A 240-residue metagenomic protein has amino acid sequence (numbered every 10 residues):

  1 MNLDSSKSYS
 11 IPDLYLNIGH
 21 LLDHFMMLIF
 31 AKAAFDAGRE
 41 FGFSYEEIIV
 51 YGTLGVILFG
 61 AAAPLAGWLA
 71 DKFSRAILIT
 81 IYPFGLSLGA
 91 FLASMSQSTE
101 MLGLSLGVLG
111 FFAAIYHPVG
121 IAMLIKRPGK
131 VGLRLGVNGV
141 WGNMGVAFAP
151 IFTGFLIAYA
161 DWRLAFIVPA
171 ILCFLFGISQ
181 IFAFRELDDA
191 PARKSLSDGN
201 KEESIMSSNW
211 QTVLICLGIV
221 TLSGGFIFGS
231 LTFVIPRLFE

Functional and structural regions predicted by a protein language model:
L28, V56-P64, V146-A147: Residue-level signature of mid-helix packing/kink "hotspots" within the transmembrane helices of 12-pass Major
F30-A31, T212-E240: Extracytoplasmic gate region of multi-pass secondary transporters
A34, I121, G145-I157, A165 (+1 more regions): Small-residue (Gly/Pro/Ala) motifs that create kinks and tight helix-helix packing interfaces
G42, S74, M95-E100, G129: Helix-breaking motifs and short loop linkers at transmembrane-helix boundaries and internal kinks in secondary membrane
A61-Q97: Conserved MFS/SLC helix-loop-helix module at the cytosolic interface between two early adjacent transmembrane helices
G89, E100-V108: Paired small-residue
S105-G142: Cytoplasmic helix-loop-helix junction between adjacent transmembrane helices in 12-TM secondary transporters
A170-S195: C-terminal membrane-cytosol helix-exit motif in multi-pass small-molecule transporters
